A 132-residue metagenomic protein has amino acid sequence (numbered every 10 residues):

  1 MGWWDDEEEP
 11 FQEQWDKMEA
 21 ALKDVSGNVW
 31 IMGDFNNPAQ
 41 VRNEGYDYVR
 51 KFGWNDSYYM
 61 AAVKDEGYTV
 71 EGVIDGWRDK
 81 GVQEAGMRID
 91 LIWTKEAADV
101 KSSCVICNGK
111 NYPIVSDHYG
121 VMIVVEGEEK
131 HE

Functional and structural regions predicted by a protein language model:
M1-E132: Active-site regions of metal-assisted phosphoester/phosphodiester hydrolases, unifying DNase/endonuclease modules
